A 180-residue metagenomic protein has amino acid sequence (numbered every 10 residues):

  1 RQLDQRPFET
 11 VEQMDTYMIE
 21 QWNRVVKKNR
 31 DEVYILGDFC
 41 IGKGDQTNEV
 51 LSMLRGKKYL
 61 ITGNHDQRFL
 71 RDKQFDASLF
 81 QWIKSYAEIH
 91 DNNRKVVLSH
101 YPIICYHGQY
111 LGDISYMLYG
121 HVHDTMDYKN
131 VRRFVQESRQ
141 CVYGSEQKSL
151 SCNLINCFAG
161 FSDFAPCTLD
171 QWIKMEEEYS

Functional and structural regions predicted by a protein language model:
R1-L36, C40-S180: Extended recognition/assembly regions associated with phosphoester-bond processing machinery
